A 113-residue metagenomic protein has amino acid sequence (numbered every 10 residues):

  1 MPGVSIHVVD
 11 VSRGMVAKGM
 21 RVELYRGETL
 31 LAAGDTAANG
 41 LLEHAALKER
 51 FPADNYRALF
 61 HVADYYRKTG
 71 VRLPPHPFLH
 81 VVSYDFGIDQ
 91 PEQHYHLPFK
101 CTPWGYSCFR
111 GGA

Functional and structural regions predicted by a protein language model:
M1-Q90, H94-P98: Beta-strand-dominated extracellular/periplasmic modules and repeats in secreted or surface-exposed proteins
D89-A113: Compositionally biased low-complexity segments at domain edges in trafficked proteins and select soluble regulators
